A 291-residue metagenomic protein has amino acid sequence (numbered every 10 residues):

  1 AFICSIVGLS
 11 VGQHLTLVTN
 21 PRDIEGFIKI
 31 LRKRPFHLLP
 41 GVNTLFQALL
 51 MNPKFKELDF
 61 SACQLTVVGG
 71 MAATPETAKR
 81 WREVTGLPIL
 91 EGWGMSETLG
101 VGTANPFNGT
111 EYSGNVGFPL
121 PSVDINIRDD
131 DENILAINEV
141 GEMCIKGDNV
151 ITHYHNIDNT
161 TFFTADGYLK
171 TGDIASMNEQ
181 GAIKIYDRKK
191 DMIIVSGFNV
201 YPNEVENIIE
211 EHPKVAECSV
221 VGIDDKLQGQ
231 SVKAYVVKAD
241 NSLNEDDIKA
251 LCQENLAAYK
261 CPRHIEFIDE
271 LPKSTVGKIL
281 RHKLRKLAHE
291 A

Functional and structural regions predicted by a protein language model:
A1-L38, N52: Conserved AMP-binding/adenylation subdomain of ANL enzymes
S10-Q13, F36-G41, L50-E111, D124 (+1 more regions): Gly/Ser/Thr-rich phosphate-binding loop
R32, L39, G147, T152-H153 (+4 more regions): AMP-binding/adenylate-forming catalytic core of the ANL superfamily
K54, A62, G86, S122 (+3 more regions): Glycine-centered tight turns that cap/initiate beta-strands
G70, G94, G117, D173 (+1 more regions): Active-site glycine-centered loops adjacent to acidic/histidine catalytic or metal-binding residues that shape
L90-E97, G117-P119, V221-D224, E266: Beta-strand->loop->alpha-helix junctions that form or flank phosphate-binding loops in nucleotide-handling enzymes
F118-S122, N133-F162, V200: Conserved ATP/PPi-binding loop(s) of AMP-dependent carboxylate-activating enzymes
L287-A291: Acidic/polar alpha-helix N-cap and adjacent early helical turns within long charge-rich amphipathic helices/linkers
